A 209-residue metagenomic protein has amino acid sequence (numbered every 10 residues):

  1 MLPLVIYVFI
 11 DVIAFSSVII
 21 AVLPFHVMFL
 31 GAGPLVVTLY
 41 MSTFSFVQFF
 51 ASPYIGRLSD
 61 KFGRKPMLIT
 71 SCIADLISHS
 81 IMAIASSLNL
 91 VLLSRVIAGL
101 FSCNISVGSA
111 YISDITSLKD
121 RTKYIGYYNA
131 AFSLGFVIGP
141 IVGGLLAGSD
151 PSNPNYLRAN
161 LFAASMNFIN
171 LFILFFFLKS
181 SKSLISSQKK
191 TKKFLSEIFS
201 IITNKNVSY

Functional and structural regions predicted by a protein language model:
M1-S45, Y209: Helix-loop boundary and gating motifs at the non-cytosolic
F9, S78, N89-C103: Hydrophobic core of transmembrane alpha-helices in multi-pass small-molecule transporters, especially MFS/SLC-type
G31, G63, I84-N89, F101: Helix-breaking motifs and short loop linkers at transmembrane-helix boundaries and internal kinks in secondary membrane
S45-P53, C103, F136-V137: Residue-level signature of mid-helix packing/kink "hotspots" within the transmembrane helices of 12-pass Major
P66-I81: Structural signature of the two symmetry-related core transmembrane helices
S94-F132: Cytoplasmic helix-loop-helix junction between adjacent transmembrane helices in 12-TM secondary transporters
Y128-F175: Helix-loop-helix hairpin linking two adjacent transmembrane segments in secondary transporters
S180-Y209: Juxtamembrane intracellular "pre-TM" segments in multi-pass secondary transporters
